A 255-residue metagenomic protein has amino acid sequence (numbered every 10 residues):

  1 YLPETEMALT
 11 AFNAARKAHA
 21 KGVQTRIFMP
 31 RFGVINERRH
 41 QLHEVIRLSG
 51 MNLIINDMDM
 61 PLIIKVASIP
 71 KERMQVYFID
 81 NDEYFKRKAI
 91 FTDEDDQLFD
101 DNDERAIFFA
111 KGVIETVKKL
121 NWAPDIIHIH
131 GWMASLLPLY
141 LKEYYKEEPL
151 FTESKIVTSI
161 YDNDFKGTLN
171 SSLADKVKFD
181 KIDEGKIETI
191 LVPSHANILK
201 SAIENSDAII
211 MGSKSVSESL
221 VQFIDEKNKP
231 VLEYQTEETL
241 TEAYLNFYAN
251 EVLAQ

Functional and structural regions predicted by a protein language model:
Y1-Q255: Catalytic cores of nucleotide-sugar-dependent glycosyltransferases that transfer UDP/GDP/TDP-activated
